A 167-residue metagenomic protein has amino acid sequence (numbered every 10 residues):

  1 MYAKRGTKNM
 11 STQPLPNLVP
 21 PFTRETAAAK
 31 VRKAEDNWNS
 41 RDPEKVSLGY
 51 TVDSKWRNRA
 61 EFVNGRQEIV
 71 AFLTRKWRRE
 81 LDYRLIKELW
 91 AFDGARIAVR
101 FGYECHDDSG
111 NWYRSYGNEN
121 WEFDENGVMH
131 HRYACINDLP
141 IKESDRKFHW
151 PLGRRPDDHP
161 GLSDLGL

Functional and structural regions predicted by a protein language model:
Y2-F22, A71-L167: A beta-strand edge to alpha-helix "cap/lid" segment located at domain peripheries
N17, D36, R59: Short, flexible active-site loop motifs that bind/organize anionic cofactors or intermediates
T23-S40: Short, aromatic-enriched amphipathic alpha-helices that serve as compact interaction elements
T26-A29, P43-I97: A solvent-exposed, acidic/Ser-Thr-rich amphipathic alpha-helical stretch
